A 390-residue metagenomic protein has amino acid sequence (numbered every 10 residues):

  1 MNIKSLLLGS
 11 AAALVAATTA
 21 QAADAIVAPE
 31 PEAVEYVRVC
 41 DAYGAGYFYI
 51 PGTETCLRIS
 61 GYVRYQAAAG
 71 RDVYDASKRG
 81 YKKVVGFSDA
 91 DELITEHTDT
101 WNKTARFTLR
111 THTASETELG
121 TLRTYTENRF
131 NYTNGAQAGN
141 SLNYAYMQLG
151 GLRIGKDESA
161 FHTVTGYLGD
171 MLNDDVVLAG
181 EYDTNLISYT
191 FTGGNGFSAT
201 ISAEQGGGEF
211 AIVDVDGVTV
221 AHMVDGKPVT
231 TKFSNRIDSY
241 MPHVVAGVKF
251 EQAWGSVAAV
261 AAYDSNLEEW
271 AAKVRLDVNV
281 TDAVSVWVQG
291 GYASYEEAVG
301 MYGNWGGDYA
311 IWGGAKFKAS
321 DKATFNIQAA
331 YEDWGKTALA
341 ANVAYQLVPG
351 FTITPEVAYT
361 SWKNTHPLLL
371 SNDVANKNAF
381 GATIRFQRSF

Functional and structural regions predicted by a protein language model:
M1-Q66, R71, A76: N-terminal periplasmic/intermembrane-space "pro-region" immediately following the signal or transit peptide
K4, T18-A20, Y345-L347, Y359 (+1 more regions): Outer-membrane beta-barrel "beta-signal"
G46-R71, R79-A211, V215, D238-Q252 (+1 more regions): Outer membrane beta-barrel
V63-A67, T126-F130, I154-E158, I201-Q205 (+7 more regions): Transmembrane beta-barrel strands of outer-membrane/channel proteins
T98-K103, G135-G139, V176-E181, N235-Y240 (+5 more regions): Replace "Gram-negative outer membrane beta-barrel proteins" with "bacterial and organellar outer membrane beta-barrel
A105-L109, N143-A145, G150, D183-I187 (+6 more regions): Hydrophobic, lipid-facing positions within transmembrane beta-strands of outer-membrane proteins
E118-L122, G151-I154, E158, N195-I201 (+6 more regions): Repeated loop/turn-to-beta-strand initiation elements of outer-membrane beta-barrel proteins
M241, V245-A340: Detector for outer-membrane/organellar transmembrane beta-barrel domains, recognizing the amphipathic beta-strand
